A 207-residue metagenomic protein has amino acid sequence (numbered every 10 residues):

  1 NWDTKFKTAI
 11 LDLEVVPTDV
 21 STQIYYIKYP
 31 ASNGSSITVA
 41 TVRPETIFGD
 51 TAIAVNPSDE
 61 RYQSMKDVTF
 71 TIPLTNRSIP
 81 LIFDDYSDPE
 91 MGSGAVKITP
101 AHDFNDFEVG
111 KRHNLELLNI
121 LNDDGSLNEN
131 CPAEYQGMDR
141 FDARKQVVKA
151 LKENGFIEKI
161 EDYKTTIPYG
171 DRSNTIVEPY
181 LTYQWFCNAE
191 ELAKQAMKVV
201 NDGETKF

Functional and structural regions predicted by a protein language model:
N1-S36, M91-F207: Residue patterns forming the tRNA-binding/recognition surfaces of aminoacyl-tRNA synthetases and related DALR
S32, I37-V39, P44-I98, F104-E108: Protease-associated
